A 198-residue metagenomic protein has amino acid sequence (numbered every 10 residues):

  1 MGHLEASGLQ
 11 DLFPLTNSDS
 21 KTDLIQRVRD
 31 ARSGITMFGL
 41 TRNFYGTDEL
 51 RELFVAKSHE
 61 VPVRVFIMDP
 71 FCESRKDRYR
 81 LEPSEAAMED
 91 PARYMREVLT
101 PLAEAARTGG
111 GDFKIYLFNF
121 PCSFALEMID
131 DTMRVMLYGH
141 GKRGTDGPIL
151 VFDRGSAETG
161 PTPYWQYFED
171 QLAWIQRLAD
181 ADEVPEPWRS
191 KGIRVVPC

Functional and structural regions predicted by a protein language model:
G2-R78, G160-W174: PLD-like (HKD) phosphodiesterase/transphosphatidyltransferase domain
F13-N17, Y116-L117, D153: Short amphipathic
F66, P70-K76, E85-A86, N119 (+3 more regions): Intrinsically disordered, low-complexity tails and linkers flanking structured cores
M68-Y79, V98-A106, I149-G155, F168-R177: Low-complexity, flexible helical/coil segments
K76-F124: HKD-type phospholipase D/PLD-like phosphodiesterase module
A92-M95, I115-D131, Y164-A181: A short, terminal or domain-edge coil/loop segment
F113-V151: HKD (HxKxxxxD) catalytic microenvironment of the phospholipase D
V135-C198: Signature of lipid phosphatidyltransferase scaffolds
